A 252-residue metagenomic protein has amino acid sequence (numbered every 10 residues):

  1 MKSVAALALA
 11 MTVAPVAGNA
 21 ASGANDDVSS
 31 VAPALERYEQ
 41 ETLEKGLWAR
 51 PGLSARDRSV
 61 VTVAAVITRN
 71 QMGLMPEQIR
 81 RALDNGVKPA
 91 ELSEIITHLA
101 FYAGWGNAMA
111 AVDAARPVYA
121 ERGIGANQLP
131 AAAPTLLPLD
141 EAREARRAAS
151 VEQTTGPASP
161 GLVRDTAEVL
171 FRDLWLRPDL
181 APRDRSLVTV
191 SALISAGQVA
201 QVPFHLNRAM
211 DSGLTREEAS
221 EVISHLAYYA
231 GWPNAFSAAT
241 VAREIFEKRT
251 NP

Functional and structural regions predicted by a protein language model:
A5-P15: Bacterial N-terminal signal peptides
G18-D57, R69, G73-R80, D84 (+5 more regions): Acidic, glycine/proline-rich low-complexity segments that act as flexible tails and inter-domain linkers
R58-V66, I95-I96, R185-L193, V222-L226: Short, structured motif recognition centered on aromatic/hydrophobic residues
I67, N85, H98-W105, I194 (+1 more regions): A short structural micro-motif
I194, Q198-Q201, E217, P233: Intrinsically disordered, low-complexity segments enriched in Gly and acidic/Ser/Thr residues that form flexible
